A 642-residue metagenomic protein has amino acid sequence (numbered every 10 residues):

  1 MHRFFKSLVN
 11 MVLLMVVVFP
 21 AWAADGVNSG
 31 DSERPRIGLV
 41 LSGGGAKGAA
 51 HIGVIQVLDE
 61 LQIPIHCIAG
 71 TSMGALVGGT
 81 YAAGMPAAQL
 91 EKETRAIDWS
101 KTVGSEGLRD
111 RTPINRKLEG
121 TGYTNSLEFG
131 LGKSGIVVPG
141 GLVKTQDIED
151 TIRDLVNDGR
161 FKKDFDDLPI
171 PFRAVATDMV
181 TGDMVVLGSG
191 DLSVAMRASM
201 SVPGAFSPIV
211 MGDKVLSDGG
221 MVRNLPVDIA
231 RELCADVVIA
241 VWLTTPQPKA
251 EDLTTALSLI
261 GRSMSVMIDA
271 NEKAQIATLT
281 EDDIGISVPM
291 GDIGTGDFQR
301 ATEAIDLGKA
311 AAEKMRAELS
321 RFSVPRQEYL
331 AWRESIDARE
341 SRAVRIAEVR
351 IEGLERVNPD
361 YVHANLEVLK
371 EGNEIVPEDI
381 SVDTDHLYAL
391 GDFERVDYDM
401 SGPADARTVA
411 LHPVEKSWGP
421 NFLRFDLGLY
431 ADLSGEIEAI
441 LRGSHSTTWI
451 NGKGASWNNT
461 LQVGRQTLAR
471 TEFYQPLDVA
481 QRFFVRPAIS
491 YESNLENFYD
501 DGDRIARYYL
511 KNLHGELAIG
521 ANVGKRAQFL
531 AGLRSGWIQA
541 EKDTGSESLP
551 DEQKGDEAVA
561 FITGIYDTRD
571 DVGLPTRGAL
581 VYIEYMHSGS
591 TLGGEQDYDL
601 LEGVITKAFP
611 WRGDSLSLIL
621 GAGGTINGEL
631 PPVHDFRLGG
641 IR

Functional and structural regions predicted by a protein language model:
M1-F5: N-terminal secretory signal peptides that target proteins for export/translocation
V9-P20: Bacterial N-terminal signal peptides
A23-T71, G79-D385, A389-V396, S401 (+1 more regions): Patatin-like phospholipase
P35-I37, L61, L168-F172, L192 (+15 more regions): Envelope-exposed proteins and targeting segments
A176-D178, G188, V288, I351-E355 (+9 more regions): Flexible glycine-/small-residue-rich
E378-D379, D383, R395-I562, R569 (+1 more regions): Gram-negative/organellar outer-membrane beta-barrel architecture
T408-A410, F422-D432, N459, S548-L549 (+2 more regions): C-terminal outer-membrane beta-barrel translocator/porin domains of Gram-negative envelope proteins and their
